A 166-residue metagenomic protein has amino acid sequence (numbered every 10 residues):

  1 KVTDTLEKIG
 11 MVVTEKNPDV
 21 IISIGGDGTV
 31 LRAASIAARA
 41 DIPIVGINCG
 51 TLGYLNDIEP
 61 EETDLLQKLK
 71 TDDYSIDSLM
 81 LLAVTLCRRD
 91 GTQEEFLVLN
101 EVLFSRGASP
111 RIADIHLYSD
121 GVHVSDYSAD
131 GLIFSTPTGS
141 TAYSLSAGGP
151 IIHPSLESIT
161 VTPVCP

Functional and structural regions predicted by a protein language model:
K1-M11: Short, charged N-terminal beta->alpha structural module
G10-D19: Short acidic low-complexity segments
G26-T29, G50-L52, T138-T141: Short glycine-rich anion-binding loops that position phosphate/pyrophosphate groups of nucleotides and phosphorylated
R32-A34, L55-D57, S144-S146: Short glycine-/acidic-enriched loop or helix-start segments at secondary-structure transitions that form or flank
D41-V45: Proline-centered loop/turn at the N-terminus of a beta-strand
L52-D130: Catalytic core of DAGKc-family lipid kinases
D126-P166: Gly/Ser/Thr-rich active-site loops/lids in small-molecule metabolic enzymes that frequently grip phosphoryl groups
